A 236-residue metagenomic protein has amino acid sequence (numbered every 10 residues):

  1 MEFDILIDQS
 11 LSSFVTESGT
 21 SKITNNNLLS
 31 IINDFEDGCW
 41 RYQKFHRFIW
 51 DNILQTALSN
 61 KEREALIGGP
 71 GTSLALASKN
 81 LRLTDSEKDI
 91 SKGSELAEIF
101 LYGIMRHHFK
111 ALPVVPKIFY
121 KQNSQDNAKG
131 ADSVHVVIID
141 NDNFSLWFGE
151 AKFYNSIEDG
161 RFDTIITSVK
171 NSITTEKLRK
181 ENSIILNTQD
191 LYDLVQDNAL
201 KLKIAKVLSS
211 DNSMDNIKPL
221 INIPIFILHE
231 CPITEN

Functional and structural regions predicted by a protein language model:
M1-L76: A structured, charge-rich N-terminal accessory region that forms the first stable segment of a protein and links
S78-F100, N123: A short, highly charged nucleic-acid-interacting micro-segment common to nuclease and nuclease-linked defense proteins
I99-H108: Amphipathic alpha-helical segments that form well-ordered structural scaffolds and often line/cohere around active
M105, S133-H135, S145-F153: Conserved catalytic cores of phosphodiester-cleaving nucleases, focusing on short active-site segments
F109, Q125, H135-I139, K152-N155: Short, flexible loop/turn elements at secondary-structure junctions
F109-Q125: A short acidic/basic microdomain associated with nuclease active sites
D126-G130: A short, glycine/Asx- and small/polar-enriched loop/turn that sits immediately N-terminal to a beta-strand
R161-N236: Acidic, metal/cofactor-coordinating or nucleic-acid-engaging core segments within structured domains
